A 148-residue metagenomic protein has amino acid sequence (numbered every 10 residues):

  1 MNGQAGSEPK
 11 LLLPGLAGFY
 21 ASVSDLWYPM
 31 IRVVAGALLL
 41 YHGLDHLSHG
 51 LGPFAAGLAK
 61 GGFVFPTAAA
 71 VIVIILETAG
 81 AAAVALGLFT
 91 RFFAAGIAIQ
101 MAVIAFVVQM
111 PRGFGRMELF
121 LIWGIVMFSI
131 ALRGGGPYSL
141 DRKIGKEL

Functional and structural regions predicted by a protein language model:
M1-H46, T67-I75, A79-L148: Extended, low-polarity transmembrane helix blocks
L11-L12, S48-F65: Membrane-interface interhelical connector segments
